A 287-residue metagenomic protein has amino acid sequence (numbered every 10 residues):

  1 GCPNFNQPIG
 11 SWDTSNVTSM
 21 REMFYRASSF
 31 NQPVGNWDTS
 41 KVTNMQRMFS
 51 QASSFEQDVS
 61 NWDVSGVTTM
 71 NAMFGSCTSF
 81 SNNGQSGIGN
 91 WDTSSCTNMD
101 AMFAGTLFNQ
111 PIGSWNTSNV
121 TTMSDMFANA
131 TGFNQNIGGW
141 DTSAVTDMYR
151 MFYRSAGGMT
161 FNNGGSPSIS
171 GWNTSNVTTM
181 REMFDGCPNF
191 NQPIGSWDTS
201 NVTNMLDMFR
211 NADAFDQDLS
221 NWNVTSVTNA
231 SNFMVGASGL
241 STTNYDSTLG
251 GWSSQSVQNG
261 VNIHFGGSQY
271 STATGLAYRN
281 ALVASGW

Functional and structural regions predicted by a protein language model:
G1-W287: Negatively charged
